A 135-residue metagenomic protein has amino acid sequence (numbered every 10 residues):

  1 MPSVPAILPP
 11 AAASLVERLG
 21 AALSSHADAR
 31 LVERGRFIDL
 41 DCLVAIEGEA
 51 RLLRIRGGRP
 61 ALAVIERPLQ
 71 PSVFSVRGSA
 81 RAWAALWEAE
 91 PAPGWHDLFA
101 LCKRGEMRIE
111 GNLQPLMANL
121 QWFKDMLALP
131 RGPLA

Functional and structural regions predicted by a protein language model:
M1-A135: Feature captures hydrophobic
